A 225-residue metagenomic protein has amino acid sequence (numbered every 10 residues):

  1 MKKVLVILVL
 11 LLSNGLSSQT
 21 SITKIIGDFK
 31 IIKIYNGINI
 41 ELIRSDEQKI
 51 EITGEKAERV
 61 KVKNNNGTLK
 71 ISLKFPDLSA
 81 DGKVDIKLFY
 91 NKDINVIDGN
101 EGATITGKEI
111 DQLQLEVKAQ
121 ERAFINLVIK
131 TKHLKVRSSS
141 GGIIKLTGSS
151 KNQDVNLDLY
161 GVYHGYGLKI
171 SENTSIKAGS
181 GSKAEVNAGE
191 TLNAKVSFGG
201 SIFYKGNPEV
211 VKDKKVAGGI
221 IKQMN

Functional and structural regions predicted by a protein language model:
M1-N225: Intrinsically disordered, low-complexity terminal regions
